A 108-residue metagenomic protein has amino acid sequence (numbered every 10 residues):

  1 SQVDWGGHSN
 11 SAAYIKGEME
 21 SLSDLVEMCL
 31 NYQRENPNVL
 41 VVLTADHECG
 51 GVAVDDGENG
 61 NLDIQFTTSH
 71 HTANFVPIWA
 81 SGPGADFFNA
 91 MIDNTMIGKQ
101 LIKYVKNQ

Functional and structural regions predicted by a protein language model:
S1-Q108: Feature captures the catalytic ectodomains and active-site-proximal regions of enzymes that hydrolyze or transfer
